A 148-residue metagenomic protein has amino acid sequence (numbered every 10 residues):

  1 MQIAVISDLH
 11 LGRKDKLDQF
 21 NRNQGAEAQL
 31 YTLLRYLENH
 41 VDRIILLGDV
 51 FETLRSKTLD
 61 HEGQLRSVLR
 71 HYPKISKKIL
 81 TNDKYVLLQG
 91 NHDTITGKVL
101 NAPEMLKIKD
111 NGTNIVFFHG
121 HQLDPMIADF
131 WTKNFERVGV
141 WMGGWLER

Functional and structural regions predicted by a protein language model:
Q2-I6, L11-N111: Core catalytic region of metal-dependent phosphoesterases/phosphodiesterases, especially metallo-beta-lactamase-like
Q89, A102-M105, V116-P125: Internal, well-ordered alpha/beta segment that forms a basic, Gly-enriched binding/recognition surface
G120-R148: Active-site-proximal loop/helix segment associated with metal-binding centers of metalloenzymes
